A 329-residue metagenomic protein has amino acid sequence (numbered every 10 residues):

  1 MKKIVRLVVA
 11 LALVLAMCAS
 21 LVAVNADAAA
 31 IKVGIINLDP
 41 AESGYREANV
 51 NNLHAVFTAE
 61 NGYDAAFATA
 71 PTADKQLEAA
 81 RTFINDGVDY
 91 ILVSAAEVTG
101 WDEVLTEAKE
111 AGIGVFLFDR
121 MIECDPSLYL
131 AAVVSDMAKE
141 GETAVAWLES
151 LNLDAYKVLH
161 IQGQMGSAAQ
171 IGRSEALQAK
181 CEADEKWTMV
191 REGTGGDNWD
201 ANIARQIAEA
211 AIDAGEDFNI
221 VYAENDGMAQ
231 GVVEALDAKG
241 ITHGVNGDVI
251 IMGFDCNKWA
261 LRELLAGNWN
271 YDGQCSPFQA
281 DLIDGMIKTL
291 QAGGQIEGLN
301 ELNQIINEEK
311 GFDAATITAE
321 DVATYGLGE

Functional and structural regions predicted by a protein language model:
A10-S20: Bacterial N-terminal signal peptides
C18-A29: Sec-dependent signal peptide cleavage junction
I31, I161, M165-A169, K180-D184 (+2 more regions): Hinge/cleft segment of the Venus flytrap/periplasmic-binding protein
K32-E60, D64-T82, V88, S94-V98 (+3 more regions): Extracytoplasmic "Venus flytrap"
V33, Q76, A132-V158, G172 (+3 more regions): Hydrophobic alpha-helical segments within soluble ligand-binding/sensing domains
T58-A70, L159-H160, C181-A201: Short beta-strand elements in bilobed, periplasmic/extracellular small-molecule ligand-binding domains
L77-E110, L177, G193-R262: Hydrophobic alpha-helical
W101-K139, K157, G163, N257-L265: Flexible loop/hinge segments that line or gate small-molecule binding clefts
